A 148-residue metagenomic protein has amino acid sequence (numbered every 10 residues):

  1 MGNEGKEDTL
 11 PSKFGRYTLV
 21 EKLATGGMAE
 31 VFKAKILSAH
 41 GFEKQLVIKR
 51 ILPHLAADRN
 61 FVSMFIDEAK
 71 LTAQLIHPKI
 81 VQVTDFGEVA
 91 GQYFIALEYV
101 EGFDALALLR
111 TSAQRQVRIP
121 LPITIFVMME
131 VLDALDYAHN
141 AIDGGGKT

Functional and structural regions predicted by a protein language model:
M1-T148: Conserved ATP-binding/catalytic core of the eukaryotic-like protein kinase fold, especially serine/threonine kinases
